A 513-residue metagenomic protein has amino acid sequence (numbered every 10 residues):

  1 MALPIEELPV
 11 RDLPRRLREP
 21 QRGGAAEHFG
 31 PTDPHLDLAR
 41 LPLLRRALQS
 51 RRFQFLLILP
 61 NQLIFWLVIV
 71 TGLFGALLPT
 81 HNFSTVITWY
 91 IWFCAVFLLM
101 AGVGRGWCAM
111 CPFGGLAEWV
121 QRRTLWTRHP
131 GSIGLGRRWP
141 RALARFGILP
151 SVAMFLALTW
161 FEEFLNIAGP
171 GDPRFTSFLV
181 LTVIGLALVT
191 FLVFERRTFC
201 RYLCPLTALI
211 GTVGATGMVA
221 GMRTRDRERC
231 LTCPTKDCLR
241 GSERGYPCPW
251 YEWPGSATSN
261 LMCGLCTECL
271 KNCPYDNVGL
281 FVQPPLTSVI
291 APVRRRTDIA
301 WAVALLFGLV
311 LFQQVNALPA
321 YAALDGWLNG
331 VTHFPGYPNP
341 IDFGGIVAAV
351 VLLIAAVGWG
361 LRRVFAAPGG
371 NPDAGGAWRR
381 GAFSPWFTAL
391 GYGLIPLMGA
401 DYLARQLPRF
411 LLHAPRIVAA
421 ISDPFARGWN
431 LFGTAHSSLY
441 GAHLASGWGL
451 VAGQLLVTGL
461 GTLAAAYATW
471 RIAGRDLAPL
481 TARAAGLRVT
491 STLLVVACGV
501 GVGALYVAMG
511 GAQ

Functional and structural regions predicted by a protein language model:
M1-T232, E252, T267-L270, N277 (+1 more regions): Membrane-embedded alpha-helical bundles of multi-pass integral membrane proteins
E228-C266, Y275: Non-transmembrane accessory domains of multi-pass membrane transporters/channels
